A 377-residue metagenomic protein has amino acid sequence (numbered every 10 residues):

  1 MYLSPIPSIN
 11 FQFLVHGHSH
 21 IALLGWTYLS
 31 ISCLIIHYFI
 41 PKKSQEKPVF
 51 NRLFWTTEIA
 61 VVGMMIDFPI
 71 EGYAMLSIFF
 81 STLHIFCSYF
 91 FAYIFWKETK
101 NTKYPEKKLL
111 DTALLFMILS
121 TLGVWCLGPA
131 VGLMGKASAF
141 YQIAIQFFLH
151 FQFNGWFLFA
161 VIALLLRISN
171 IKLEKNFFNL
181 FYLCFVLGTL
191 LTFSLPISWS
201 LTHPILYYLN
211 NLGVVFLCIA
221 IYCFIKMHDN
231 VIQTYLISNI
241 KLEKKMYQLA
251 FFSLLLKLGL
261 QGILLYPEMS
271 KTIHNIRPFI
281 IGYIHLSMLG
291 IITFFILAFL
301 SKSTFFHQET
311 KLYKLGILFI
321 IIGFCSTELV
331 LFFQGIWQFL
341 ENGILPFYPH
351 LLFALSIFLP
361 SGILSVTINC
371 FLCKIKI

Functional and structural regions predicted by a protein language model:
M1-I377: Hydrophobic alpha-helical transmembrane segments of multi-pass integral membrane proteins
